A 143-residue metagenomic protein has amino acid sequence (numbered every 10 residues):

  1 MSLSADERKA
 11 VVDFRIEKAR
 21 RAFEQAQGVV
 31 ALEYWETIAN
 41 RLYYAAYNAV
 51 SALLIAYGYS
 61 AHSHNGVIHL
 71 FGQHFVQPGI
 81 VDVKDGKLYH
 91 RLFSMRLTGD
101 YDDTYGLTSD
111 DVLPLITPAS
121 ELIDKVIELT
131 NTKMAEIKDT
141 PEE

Functional and structural regions predicted by a protein language model:
M1-E143: Terminal alpha-helical segments
